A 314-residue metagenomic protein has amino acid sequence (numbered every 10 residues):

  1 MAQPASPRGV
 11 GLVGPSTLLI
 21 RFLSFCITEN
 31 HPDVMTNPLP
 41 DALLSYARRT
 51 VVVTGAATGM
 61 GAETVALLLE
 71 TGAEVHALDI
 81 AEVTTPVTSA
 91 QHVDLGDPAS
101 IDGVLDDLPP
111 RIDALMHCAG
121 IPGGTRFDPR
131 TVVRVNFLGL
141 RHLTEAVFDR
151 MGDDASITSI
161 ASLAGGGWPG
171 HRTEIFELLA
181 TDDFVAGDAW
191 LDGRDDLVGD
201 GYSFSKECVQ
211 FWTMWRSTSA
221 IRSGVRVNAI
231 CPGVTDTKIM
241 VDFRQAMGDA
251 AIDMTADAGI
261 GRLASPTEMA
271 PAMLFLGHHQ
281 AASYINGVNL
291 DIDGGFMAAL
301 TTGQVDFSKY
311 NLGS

Functional and structural regions predicted by a protein language model:
L23, I27-T50: Flexible N-terminal pre-Rossmann segment of NAD(P)-dependent oxidoreductases
P40-V75: Canonical Rossmann dinucleotide-binding motif of NAD(H)/NADP(H)-dependent dehydrogenases/reductases, specifically
P86-A99: Rossmann-fold cofactor-recognition segment
I121-T125, D153-R222, V234: Catalytic loop of short-chain dehydrogenase/reductase
R226, I285-G287: Short, small/polar-rich loop/turn modules that mediate ligand/substrate recognition or access, typified
C231-D242, A298: Short, flexible catalytic-loop segment of classical short-chain dehydrogenase/reductase
A258-M269: A conserved structural motif in NAD(P)-dependent oxidoreductases
